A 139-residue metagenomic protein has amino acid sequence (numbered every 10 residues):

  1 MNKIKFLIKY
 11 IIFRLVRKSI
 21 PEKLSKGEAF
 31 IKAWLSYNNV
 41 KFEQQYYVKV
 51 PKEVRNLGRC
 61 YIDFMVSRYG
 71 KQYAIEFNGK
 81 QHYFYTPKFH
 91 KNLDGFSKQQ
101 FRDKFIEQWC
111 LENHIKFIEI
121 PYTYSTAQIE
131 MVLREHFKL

Functional and structural regions predicted by a protein language model:
N2-L139: Nucleic-acid endo/exonuclease domains
